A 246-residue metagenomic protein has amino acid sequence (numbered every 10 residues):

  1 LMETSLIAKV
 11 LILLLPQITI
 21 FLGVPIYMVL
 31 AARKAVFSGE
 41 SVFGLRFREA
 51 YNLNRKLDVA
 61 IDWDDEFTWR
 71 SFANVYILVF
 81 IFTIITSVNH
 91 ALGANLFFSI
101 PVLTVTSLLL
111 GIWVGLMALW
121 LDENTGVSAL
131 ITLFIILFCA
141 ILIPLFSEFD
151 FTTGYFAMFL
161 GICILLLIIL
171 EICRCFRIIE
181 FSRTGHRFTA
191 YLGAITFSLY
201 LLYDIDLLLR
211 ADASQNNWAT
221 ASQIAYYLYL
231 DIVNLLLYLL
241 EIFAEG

Functional and structural regions predicted by a protein language model:
L1-G246: A hydrophobic alpha-helical transmembrane-helix feature that marks the membrane cores and membrane-interface segments
